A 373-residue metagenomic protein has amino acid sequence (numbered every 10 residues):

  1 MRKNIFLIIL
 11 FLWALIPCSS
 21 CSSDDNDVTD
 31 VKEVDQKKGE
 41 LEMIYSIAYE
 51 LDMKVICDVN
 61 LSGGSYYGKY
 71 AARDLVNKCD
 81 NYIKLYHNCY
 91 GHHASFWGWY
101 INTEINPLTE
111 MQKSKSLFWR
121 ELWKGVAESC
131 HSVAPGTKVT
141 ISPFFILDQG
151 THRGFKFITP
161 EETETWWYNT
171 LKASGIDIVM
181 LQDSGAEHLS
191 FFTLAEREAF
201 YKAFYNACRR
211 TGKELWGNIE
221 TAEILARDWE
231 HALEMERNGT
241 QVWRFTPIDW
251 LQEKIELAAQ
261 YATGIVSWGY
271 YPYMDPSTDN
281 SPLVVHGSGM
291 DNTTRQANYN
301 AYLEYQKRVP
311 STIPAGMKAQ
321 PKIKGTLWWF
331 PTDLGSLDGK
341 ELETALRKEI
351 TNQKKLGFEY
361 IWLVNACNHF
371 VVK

Functional and structural regions predicted by a protein language model:
I5-A14: Sec-dependent N-terminal signal peptides
L15-V34: Bacterial Sec-dependent N-terminal signal peptides
K32-G64, K113-I141, F191-R210, E349-I350 (+1 more regions): Aromatic-lined substrate-binding rim segments of carbohydrate-active enzymes
K32-Q36, G63-L75, P107-S114, W229-T240 (+2 more regions): Surface-exposed, active-site-proximal loop segments in enzymatic domains
Q36-L51, Y70-G98, L122, S129 (+3 more regions): An active-site-proximal structural segment forming one wall of the substrate-binding cleft that immediately precedes
M53-K69, R73-D74, Y100, L122-E162 (+5 more regions): Aromatic-lined carbohydrate-recognition surfaces of secreted/lumenal glycan-active proteins
S62, Y82-S116, D177-E187: Active-site groove signature of glycoside hydrolases
W97, I176-F192, A207-K373: Substrate-binding cleft of secreted/luminal carbohydrate-active enzymes
